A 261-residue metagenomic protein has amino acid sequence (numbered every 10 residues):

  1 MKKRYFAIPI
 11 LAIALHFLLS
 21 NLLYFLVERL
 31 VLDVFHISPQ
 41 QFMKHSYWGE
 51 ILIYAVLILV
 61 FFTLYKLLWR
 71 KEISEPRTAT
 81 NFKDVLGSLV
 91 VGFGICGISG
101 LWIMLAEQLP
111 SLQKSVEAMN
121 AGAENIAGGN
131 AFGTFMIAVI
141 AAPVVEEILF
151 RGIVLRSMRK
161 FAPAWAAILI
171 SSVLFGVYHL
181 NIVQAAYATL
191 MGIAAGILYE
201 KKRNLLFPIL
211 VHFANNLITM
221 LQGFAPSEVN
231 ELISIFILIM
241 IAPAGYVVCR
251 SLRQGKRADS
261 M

Functional and structural regions predicted by a protein language model:
F6-A14, I51, V85-V90, F132-M136 (+4 more regions): Hydrophobic alpha-helical transmembrane segments
I13-N21, Y54-L64, G92-W102, S234-R253: Hydrophobic core of alpha-helical transmembrane segments in multi-pass integral membrane proteins
A14-L68: Alpha-helical transmembrane segments in multi-pass membrane proteins
F17, N21-R29, S172, V177 (+1 more regions): Functionally important transmembrane alpha-helices
H36-H45, E72-A142, K160: Juxtamembrane helix-loop-helix connectors linking adjacent transmembrane helices in multi-pass membrane enzymes
W48-L57, N125-V145, L232-I237: Hydrophobic alpha-helical transmembrane segments
K66-I73, V247-M261: Membrane-interface capping segments at transmembrane-helix boundaries
V145-I170, I197-N204: Membrane-interface helix/loop boundary segments of multi-pass membrane proteins
